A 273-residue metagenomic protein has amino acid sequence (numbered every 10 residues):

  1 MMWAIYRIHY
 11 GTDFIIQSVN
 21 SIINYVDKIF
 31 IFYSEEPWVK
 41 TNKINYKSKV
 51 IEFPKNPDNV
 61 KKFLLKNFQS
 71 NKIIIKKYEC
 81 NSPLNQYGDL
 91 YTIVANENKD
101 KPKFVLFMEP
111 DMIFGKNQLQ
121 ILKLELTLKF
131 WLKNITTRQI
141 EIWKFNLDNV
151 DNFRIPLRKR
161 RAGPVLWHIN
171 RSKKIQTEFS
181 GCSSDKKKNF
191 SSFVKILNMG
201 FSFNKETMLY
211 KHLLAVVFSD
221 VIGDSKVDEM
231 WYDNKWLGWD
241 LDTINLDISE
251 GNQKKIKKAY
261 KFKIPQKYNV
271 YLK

Functional and structural regions predicted by a protein language model:
M2, S34-F104: Active-site-proximal specificity loops/subdomain of glycosyltransferases
W3-Y6, I31: Short hydrophobic beta-strand elements that form part of the catalytic alpha/beta core underpinning NDP-sugar/donor
I8-F14, S172-K173: Short beta->alpha connector loops
G11-I44: Short, well-formed alpha-helical segments that are part of the catalytic scaffolds of diverse glycosyltransferases
I16-N20, K61-L65, A95, L122-T127: Short amphipathic alpha-helical segments and helix-helix/interface helices
P83-A95, K103, D111-K273: Catalytic-site signature of metal-activated, phosphate-bearing donor transferases, centered on the GT-A/GT-A-like
